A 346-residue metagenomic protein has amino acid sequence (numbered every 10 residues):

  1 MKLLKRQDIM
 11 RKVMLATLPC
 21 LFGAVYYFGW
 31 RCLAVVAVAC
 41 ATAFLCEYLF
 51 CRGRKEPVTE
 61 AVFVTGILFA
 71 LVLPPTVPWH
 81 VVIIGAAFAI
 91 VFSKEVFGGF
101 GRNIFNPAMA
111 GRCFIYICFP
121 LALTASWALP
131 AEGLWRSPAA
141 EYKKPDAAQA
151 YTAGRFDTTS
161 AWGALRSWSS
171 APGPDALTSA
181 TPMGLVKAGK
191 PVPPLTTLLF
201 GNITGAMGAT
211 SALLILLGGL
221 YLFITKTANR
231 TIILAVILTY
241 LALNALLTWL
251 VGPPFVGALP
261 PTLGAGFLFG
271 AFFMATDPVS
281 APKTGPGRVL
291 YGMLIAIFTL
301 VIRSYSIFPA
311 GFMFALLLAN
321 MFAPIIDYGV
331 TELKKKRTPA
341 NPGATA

Functional and structural regions predicted by a protein language model:
M1-R11, I302-A346: Cytosolic-side transmembrane-helix boundaries in multi-pass membrane proteins
M1-Y48, P342-A346: N-terminal signal-anchor module of multipass membrane proteins
L15-L18, A41, E60-L68, I83 (+5 more regions): Hydrophobic alpha-helical segments embedded in the membrane of multi-pass proteins
C20-G23, G66-P75, F92, L216-L222 (+1 more regions): Generic transmembrane alpha-helix motif of multi-pass integral membrane proteins
Y26-A41, T76-G85, L198-A212, P254-F267: Structural signature of hydrophobic alpha-helical transmembrane segments
V38-F50, T65-G66, A86-K94: Central hydrophobic cores of alpha-helical transmembrane segments in multi-pass inner-membrane proteins across all
I104, A108, A258-A265, R288 (+1 more regions): Loop-to-transmembrane alpha-helix initiation sites
P107-S211, I215: Long hydrophobic alpha-helical segments that form multi-pass transmembrane helix bundles in integral membrane proteins
